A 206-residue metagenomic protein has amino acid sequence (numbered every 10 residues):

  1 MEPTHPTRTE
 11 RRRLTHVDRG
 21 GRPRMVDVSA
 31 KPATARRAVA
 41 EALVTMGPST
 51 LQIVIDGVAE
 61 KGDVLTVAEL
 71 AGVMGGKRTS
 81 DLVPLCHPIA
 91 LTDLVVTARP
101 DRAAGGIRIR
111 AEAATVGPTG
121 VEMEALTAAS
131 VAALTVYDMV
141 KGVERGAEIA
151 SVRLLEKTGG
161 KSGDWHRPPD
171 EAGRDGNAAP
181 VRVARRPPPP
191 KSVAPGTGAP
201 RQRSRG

Functional and structural regions predicted by a protein language model:
E2-L65, L70-G196, P200-G206: C-terminal binding/interaction regions
